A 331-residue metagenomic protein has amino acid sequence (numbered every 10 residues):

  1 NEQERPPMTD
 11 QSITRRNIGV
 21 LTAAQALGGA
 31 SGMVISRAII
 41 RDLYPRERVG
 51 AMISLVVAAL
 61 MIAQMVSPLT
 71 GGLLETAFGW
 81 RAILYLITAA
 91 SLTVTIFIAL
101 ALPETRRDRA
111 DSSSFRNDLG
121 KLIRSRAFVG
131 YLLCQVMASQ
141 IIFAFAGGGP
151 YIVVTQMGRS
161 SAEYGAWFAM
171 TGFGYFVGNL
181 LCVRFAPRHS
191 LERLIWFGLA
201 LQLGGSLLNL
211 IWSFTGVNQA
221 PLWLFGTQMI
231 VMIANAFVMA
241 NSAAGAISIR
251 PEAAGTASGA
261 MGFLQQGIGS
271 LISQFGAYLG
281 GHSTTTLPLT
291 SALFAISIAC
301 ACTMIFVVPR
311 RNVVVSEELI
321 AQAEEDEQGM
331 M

Functional and structural regions predicted by a protein language model:
A24-A59: Cytoplasmic helix-loop-helix junction between adjacent transmembrane helices in 12-TM secondary transporters
M52-L100: Helix-loop-helix hairpin linking two adjacent transmembrane segments in secondary transporters
A89-D108, T303-V307: C-terminal membrane-cytosol helix-exit motif in multi-pass small-molecule transporters
P103-L132: Juxtamembrane intracellular "pre-TM" segments in multi-pass secondary transporters
G178-E192, G280: Helix-to-loop junctions at the C-terminal end of transmembrane segments in multipass secondary transporters
I195-M239: C-terminal transmembrane helical hairpin of 12-TM major facilitator-type secondary transporters
I247-H282: A late C-terminal transmembrane helix in Major Facilitator Superfamily
V307-M331: Intrinsic disorder in cytosolic terminal tails and internal cytosolic loops of multi-pass membrane transporters
